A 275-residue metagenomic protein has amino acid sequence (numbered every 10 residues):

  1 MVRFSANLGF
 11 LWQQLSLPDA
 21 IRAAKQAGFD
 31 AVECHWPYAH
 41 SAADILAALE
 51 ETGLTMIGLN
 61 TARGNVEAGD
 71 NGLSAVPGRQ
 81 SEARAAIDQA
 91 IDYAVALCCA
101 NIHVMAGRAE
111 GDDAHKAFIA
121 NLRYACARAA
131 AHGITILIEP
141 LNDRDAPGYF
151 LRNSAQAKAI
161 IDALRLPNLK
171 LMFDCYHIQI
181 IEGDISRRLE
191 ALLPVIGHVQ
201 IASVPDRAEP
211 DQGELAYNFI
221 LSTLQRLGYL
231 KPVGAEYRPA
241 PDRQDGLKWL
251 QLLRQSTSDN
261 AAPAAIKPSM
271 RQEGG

Functional and structural regions predicted by a protein language model:
M1-G28, Q89, C98-C99, T135 (+2 more regions): Histidine-acidic metal/acid-base catalytic patches
N7-L8, A31-E33, V76-G78, D112-D113 (+3 more regions): Short, contiguous strand/loop micro-motifs
W12-Q13, P37-H40, A109-E110, N142-D145 (+2 more regions): Glycine-/small-residue-rich active-site loops that bind phosphorylated ligands and cofactors
L15, D30, C34-K116, A120 (+3 more regions): Structural motif corresponding to the early beta-alpha repeats
K25, E50, V95, A130 (+1 more regions): Anion (oxyanion) recognition and catalysis
W36, I138, F173: Short loop/edge segments at beta-strand edges and connector loops that shape dinucleotide/nucleotide cofactor-binding
I45-E51, Y124-A129, R188, F219-T223: Catalytic-core regions built around general acid/base machinery
L73-K170, I180, A262-S269: Active-site acidic/histidine proton-transfer and metal-coordination neighborhood in alpha/beta enzyme cores
